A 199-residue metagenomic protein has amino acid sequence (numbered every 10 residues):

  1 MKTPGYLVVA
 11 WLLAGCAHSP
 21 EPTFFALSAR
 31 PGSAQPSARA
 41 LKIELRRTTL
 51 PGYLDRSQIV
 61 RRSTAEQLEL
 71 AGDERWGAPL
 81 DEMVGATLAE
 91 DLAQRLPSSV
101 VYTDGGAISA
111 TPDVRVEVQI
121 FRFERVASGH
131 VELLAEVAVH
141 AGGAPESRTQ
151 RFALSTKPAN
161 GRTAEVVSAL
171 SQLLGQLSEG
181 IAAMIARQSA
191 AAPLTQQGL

Functional and structural regions predicted by a protein language model:
K2-V9: Sec-dependent signal peptide recognition, specifically the positively charged N-region followed immediately by
L12-G15: C-terminal motif of bacterial Sec signal peptides marking the signal peptidase cleavage site
A17-A34, R95-G143: Surface-exposed short loop/turn segments
L41-A110: N-terminal segment of the mature soluble domain
K42-T48, V60, R115-Q119, E132-A138 (+1 more regions): Soluble periplasmic/extracytoplasmic beta-strand elements of cell-envelope proteins
L68-R75, A144-E179, A183: Short secondary-structure boundary motifs at beta->alpha junctions and helix caps
A186-L199: Short, highly charged C-terminal tails/helix-capping segments
